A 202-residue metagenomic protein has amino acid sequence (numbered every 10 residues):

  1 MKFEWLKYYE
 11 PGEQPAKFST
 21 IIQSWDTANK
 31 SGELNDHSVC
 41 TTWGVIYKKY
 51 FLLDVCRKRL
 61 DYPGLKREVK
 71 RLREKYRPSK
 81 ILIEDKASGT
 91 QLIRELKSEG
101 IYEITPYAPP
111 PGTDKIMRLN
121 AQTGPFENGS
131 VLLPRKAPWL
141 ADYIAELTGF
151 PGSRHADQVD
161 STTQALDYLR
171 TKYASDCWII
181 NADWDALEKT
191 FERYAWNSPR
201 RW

Functional and structural regions predicted by a protein language model:
M1-A28: ATPase catalytic-site recognition across NTP-hydrolyzing enzymes
Y8-E10, L166-W202: Acidic two-metal-ion nuclease catalytic site recognized across multiple nuclease folds, prominently DnaQ/RNase D-T
Q14-A16, L34, H155: Short, flexible hinge/linker loops that cap or flank conserved catalytic cores
T20-I22, V39-T41, I46-F150, R200-W202: Mg2+-dependent endonuclease catalytic cores in nucleic-acid-processing enzymes, primarily RNase H-like
S24-T27, D85-K86, Q158: Generic detector of well-ordered alpha-helical packing
W25-S38: An active-site-proximal beta-strand-loop segment
G149-R154, Q158: C-terminal interaction surface of TIR/SEFIR-family domains
